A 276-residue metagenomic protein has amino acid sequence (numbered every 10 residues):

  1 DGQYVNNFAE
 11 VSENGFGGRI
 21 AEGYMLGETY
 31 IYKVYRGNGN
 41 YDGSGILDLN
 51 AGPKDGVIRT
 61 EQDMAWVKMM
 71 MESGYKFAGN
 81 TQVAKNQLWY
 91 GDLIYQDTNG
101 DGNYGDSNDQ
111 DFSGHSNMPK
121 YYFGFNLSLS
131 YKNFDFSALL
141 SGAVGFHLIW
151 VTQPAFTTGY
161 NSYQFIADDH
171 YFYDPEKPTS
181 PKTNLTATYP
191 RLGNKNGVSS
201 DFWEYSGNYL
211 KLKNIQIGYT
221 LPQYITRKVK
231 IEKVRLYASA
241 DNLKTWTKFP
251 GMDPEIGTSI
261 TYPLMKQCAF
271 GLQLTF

Functional and structural regions predicted by a protein language model:
D1, S130, S141-A143, S239-L243 (+1 more regions): Outer-membrane beta-barrel pore domains and translocons
D1-S113: Conserved small-residue
S12-S44, E176-S180, G197, L243-F276: C-terminal beta-signal and terminal closure region of outer-membrane beta-barrel proteins
F77-G79, Q87-D92, A143-L236, A240: Extracytoplasmic gating/loop element in the C-terminal half of outer-membrane beta-barrel translocons and assembly
Y121-F123, K132-F134, N208, K230-V234 (+1 more regions): Outer-envelope beta-barrel architecture signal
G124-N126, N214-G218, A269-G271: Membrane-embedded beta-strand positions in outer-membrane beta-barrel channels/transporters
N133-F136, Y224-I225: Repeated loop/turn-to-beta-strand initiation elements of outer-membrane beta-barrel proteins
A138, L236-A238, L272: Membrane-embedded beta-strand positions of outer-membrane beta-barrel proteins
